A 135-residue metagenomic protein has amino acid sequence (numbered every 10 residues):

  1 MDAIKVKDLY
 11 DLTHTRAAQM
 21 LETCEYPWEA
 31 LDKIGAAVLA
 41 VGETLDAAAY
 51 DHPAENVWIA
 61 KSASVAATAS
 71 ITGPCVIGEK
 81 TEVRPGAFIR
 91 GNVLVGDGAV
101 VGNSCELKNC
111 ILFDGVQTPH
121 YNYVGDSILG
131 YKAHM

Functional and structural regions predicted by a protein language model:
M1-N56: Terminal amphipathic alpha-helical/low-complexity segments used for targeting or macromolecular assembly
D51-M135: Structural signal for interior beta-strand "rungs" in well-ordered beta-sheet cores of soluble enzyme domains
